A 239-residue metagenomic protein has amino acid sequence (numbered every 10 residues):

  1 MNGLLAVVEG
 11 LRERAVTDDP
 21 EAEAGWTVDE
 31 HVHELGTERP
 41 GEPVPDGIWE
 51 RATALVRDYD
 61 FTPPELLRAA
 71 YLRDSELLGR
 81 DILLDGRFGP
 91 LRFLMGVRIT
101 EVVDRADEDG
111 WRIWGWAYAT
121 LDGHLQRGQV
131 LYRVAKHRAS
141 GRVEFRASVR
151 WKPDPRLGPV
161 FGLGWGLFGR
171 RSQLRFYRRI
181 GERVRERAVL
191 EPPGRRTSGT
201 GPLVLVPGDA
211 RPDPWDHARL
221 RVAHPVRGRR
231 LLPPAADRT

Functional and structural regions predicted by a protein language model:
M1-P90, P214-T239: Hydrophobic ligand-binding cavity/cleft-lining segments
G36-P40, A135-H137, R150-K152: Solvent-exposed residues in well-ordered beta-strands and their adjoining turns, especially edge/terminal strands
P90-R142: Hydrophobic-ligand binding "helix-grip"
T120-H124, S148-R156: Short, solvent-exposed aromatic-acidic interface loops
R127-Q129, D154-L163: A short, polar/proline- and glycine-enriched secondary-structure boundary/capping micro-motif
V143-A147: Short coil-to-beta-strand
F161-P202: A conserved amphipathic terminal alpha-helix motif
